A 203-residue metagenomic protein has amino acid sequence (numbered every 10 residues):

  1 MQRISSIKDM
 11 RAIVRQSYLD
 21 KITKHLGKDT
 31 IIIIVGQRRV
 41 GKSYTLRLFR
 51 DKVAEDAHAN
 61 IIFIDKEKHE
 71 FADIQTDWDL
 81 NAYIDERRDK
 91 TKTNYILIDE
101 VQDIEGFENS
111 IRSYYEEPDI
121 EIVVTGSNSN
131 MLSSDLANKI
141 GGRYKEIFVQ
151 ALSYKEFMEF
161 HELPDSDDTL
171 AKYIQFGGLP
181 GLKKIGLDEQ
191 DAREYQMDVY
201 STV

Functional and structural regions predicted by a protein language model:
Q2-S6, A12, K155-V203: Interdomain hinge/linker elements that couple catalytic modules in large macromolecular machines
D9-L26: Pre-Walker A adenine-sensing motif
I34: Hydrophobic anchor at the beta1->P-loop junction of P-loop NTPases
K42: Conserved lysine of the Walker
T45, F49: Hydrophobic positions on the alpha1 helix immediately C-terminal to the Walker A/P-loop
I62-K92: Short glycine-rich substrate-engagement loop in P-loop NTPases that contacts/grips substrate
E121-S127, F148: Structural recognition of the conserved hydrophobic beta-strand(s) that form the central parallel beta-sheet of P-loop
N130-K145: Short regulatory helix/loop adjacent to the ATP-binding pocket of P-loop NTPases
